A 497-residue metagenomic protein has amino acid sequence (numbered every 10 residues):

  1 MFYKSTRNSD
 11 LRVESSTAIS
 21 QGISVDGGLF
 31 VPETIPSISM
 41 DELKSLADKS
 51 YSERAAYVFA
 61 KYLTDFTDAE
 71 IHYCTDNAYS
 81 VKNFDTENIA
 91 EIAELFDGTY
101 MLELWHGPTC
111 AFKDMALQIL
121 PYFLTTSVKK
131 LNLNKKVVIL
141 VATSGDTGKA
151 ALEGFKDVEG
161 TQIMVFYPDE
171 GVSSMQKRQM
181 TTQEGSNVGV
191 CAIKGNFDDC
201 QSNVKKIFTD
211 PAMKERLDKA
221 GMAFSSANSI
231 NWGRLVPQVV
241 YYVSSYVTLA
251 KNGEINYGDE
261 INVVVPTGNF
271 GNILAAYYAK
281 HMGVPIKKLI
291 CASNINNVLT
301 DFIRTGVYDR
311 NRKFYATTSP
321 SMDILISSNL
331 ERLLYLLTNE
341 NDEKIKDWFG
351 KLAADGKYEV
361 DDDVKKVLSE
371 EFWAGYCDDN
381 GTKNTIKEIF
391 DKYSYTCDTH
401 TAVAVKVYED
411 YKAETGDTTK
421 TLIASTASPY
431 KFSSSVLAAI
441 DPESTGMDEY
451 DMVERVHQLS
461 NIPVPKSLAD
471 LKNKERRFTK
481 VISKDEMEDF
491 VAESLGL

Functional and structural regions predicted by a protein language model:
M1-L497: PLP-dependent amino-acid enzyme catalytic core
